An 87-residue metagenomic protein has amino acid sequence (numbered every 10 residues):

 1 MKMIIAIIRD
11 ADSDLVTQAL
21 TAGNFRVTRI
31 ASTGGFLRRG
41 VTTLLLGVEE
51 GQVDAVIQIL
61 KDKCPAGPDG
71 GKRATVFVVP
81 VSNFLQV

Functional and structural regions predicted by a protein language model:
M1-V87: Positively charged, small/polar-rich N-terminal and surface patches that mediate targeting and assembly and bind
